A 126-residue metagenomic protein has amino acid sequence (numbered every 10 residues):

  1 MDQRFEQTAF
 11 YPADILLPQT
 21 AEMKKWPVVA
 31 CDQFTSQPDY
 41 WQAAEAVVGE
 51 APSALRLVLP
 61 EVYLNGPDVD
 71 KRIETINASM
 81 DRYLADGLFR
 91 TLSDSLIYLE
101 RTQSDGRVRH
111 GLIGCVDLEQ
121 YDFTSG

Functional and structural regions predicted by a protein language model:
M1-S125: A cross-family signal for N-terminal binding/gating loops and helix N-caps that shape access to the active site
